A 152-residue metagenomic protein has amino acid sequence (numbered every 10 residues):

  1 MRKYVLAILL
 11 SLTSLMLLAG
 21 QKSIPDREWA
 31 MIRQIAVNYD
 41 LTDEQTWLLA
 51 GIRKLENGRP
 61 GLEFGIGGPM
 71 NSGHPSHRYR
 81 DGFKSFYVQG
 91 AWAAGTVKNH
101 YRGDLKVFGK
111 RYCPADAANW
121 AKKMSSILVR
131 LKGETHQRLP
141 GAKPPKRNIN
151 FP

Functional and structural regions predicted by a protein language model:
M1-Y4: Positively charged n-region of N-terminal signal peptides that target proteins for export
A7-S14: Bacterial N-terminal signal peptides
L15-G20: Sec/Tat signal peptide C-region and signal peptidase I cleavage site
Q21-F151: Catalytic glycan-binding domains that act on GlcNAc-containing polysaccharides
